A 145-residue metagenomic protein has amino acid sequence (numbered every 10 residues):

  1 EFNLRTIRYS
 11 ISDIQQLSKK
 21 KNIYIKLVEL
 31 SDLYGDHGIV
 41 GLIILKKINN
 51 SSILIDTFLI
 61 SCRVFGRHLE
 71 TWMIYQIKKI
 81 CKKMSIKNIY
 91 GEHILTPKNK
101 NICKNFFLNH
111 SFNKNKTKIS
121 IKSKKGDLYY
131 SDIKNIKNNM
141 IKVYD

Functional and structural regions predicted by a protein language model:
E1-R8: Short amphipathic alpha-helix that is part of the acyltransferase structural core
R8-Q16: Surface beta-strand/loop "capping" patches
Q15-G41, N101: A short helix-loop-beta-strand connector motif used in the catalytic cores of GNAT acetyltransferases and, in some
K21-N22, S51, F106, K137: Asparagine-rich low-complexity intrinsically disordered tracts
I23, V40, N50, K124-G126: Sequence-level motif detector for i,i+2 pairs with an aromatic at +2
L27-E29, I44-K46, Y130: Short, well-ordered beta-strand micro-motif
L33, I39-K118: Acyl-donor binding region in acyl/amide transferases
S120-D145: C-terminal "cap" of GNAT-fold acetyltransferases
